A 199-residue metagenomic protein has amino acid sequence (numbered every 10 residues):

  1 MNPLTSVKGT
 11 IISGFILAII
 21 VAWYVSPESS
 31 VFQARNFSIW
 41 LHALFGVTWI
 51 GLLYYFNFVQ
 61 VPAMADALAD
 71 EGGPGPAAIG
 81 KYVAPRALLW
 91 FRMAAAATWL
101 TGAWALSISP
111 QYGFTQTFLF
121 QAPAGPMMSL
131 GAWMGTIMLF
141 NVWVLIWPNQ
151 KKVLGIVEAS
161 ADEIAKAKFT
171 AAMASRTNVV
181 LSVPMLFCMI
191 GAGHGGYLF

Functional and structural regions predicted by a protein language model:
M1-F199: Polytopic transmembrane helical bundles with strong interfacial aromatic enrichment
